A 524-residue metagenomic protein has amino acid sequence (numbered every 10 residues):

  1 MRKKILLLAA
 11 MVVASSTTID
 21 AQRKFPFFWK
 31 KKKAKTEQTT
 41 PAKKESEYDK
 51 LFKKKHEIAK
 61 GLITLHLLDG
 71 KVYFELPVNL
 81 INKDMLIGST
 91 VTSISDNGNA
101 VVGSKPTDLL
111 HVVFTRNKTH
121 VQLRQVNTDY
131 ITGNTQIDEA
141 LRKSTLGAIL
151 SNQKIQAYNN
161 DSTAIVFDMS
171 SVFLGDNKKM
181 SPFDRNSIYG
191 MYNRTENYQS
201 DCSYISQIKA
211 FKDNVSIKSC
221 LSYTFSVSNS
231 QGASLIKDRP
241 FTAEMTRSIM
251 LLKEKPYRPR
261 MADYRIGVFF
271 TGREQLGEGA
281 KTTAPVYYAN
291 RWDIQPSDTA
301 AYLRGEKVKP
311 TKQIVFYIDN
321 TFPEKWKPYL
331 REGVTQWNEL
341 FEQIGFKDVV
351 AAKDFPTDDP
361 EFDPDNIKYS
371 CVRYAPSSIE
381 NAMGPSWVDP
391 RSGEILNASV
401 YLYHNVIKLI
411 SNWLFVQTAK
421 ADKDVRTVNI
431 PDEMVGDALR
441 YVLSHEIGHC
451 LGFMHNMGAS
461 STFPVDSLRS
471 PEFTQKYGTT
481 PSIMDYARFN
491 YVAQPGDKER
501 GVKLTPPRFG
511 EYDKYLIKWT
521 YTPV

Functional and structural regions predicted by a protein language model:
M1-P26: Bacterial Sec-dependent N-terminal signal peptides
R23-F322, V349, F355-L409, L414-P431 (+1 more regions): Auxiliary tRNA-acceptor-end handling modules of aminoacyl-tRNA synthetases
I81, P323-V349: Zn2+-dependent metallopeptidase catalytic core
W326-G333, V435, L439, L443: Stable alpha-helical elements in mature extracytoplasmic
T335-N338, Y441-N456: Active-site recognition of the HExxH zinc-binding catalytic motif
G345-T357, N456-S467: Short, glycine/acidic-rich hinge or "gate" loops at secondary-structure transitions that mediate conformational
V388, E394-L402, L443-L451, A493-Q494 (+2 more regions): Extended catalytic-interface subdomain
S460-V524: Conserved catalytic/binding loops enriched for acidic/polar residues
